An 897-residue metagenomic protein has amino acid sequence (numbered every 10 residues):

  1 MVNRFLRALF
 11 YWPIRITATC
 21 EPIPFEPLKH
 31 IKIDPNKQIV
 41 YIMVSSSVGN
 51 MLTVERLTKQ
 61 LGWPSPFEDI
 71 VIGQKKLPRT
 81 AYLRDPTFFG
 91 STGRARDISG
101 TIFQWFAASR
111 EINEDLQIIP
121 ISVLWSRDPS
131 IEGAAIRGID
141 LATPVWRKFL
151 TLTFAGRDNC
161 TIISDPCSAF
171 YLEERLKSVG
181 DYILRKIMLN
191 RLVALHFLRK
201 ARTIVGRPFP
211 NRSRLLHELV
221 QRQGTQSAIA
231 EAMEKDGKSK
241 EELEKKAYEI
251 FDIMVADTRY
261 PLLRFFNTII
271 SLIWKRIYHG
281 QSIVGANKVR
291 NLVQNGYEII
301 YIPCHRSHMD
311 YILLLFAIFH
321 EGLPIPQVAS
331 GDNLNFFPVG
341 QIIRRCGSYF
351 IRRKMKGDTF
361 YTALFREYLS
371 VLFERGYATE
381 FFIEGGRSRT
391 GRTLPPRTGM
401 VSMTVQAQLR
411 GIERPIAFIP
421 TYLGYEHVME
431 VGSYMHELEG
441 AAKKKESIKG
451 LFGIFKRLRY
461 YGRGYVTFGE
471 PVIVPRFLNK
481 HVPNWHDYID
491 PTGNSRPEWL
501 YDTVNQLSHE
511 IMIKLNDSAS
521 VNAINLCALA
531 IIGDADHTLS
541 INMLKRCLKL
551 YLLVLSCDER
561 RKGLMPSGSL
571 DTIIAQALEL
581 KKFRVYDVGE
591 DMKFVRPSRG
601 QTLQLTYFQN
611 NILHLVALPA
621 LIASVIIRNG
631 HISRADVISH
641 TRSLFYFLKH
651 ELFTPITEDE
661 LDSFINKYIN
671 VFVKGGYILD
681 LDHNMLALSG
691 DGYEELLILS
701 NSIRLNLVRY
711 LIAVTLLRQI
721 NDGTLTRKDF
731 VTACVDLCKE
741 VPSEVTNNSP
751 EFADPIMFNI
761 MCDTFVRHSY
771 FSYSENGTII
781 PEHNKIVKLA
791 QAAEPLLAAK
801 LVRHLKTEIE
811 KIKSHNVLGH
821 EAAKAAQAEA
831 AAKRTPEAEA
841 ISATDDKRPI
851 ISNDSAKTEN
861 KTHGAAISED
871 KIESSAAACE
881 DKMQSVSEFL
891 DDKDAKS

Functional and structural regions predicted by a protein language model:
M1-S897: Membrane-interfacial terminal anchoring regions of lipid-handling membrane enzymes
